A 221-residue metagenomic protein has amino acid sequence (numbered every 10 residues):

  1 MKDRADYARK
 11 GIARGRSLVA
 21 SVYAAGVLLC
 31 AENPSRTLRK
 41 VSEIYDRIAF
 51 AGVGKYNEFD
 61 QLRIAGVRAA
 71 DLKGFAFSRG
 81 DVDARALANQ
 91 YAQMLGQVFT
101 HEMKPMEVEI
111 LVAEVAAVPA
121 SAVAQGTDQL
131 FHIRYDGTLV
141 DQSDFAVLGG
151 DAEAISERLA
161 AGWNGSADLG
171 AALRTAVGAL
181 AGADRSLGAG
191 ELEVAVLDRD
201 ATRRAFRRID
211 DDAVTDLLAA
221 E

Functional and structural regions predicted by a protein language model:
M1-E221: Long, low-complexity N-terminal extensions
